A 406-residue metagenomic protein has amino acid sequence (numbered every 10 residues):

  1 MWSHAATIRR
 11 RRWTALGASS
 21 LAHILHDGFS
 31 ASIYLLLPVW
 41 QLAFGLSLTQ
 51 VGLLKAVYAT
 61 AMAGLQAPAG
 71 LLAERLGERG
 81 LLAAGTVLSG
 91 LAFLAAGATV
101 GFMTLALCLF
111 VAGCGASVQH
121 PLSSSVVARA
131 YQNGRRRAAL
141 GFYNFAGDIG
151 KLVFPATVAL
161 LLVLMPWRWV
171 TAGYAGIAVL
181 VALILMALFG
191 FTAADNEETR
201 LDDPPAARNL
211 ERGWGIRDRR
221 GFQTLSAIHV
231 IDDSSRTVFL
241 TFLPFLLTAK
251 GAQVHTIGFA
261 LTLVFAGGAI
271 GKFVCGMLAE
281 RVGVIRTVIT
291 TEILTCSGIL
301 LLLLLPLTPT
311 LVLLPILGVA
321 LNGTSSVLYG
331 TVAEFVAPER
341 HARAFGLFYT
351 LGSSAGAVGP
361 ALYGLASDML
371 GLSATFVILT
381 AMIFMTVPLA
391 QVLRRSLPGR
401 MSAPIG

Functional and structural regions predicted by a protein language model:
A31, A59-A67, L152, F265-A269 (+2 more regions): Residue-level signature of mid-helix packing/kink "hotspots" within the transmembrane helices of 12-pass Major
I33-Y34, R220-A269: Extracytoplasmic gate region of multi-pass secondary transporters
W40-Q41, L72-A73, L160-M165, L247-T248 (+2 more regions): Interfacial helix-cap and linker-helix signal at transmembrane-aqueous boundaries of multi-pass secondary transporters
G80-L94, R286-L300: Structural signature of the two symmetry-related core transmembrane helices
C108-G147: Cytoplasmic helix-loop-helix junction between adjacent transmembrane helices in 12-TM secondary transporters
Y143-G190: Helix-loop-helix hairpin linking two adjacent transmembrane segments in secondary transporters
A175-L201, L389-R394: C-terminal membrane-cytosol helix-exit motif in multi-pass small-molecule transporters
F335, R340-M369: A late C-terminal transmembrane helix in Major Facilitator Superfamily
